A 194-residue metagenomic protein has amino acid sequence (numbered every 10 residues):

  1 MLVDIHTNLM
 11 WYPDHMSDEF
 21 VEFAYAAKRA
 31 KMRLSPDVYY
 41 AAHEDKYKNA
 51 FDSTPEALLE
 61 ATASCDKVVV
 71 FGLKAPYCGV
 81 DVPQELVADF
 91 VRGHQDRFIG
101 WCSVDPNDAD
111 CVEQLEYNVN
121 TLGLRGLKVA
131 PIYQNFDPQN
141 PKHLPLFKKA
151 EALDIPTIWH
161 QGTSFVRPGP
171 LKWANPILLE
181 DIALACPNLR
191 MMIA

Functional and structural regions predicted by a protein language model:
M1-A194: Helix-coil boundary/capping segments in enzymes
